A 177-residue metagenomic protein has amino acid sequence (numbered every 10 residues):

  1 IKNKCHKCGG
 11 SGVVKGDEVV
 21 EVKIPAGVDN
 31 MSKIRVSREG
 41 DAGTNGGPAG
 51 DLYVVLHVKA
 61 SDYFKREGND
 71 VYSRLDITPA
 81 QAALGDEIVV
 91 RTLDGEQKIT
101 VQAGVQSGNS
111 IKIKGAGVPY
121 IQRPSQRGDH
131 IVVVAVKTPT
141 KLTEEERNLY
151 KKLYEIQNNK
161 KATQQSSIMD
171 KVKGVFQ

Functional and structural regions predicted by a protein language model:
I1-Q177: Non-catalytic interaction modules of co-chaperones and other macromolecular assembly/maintenance factors
